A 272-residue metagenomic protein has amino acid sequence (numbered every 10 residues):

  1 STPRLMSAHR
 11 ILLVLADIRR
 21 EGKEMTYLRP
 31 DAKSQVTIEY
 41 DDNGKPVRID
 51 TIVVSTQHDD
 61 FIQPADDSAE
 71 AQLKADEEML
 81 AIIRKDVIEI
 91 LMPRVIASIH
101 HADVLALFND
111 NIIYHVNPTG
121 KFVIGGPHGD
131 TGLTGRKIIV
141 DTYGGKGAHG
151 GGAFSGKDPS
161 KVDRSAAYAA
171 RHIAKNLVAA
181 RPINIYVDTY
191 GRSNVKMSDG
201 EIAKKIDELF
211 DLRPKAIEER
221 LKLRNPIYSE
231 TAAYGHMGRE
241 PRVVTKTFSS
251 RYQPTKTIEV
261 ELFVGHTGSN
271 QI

Functional and structural regions predicted by a protein language model:
S1, F122-A148, G152, Y228-R239: Conserved phosphate/anionic-ligand binding catalytic regions in large, soluble enzymes, centered on
S1-I124, A233, M237-R242, K256-E259 (+1 more regions): Glycine-rich, mobile lid/loop segments that gate access to catalytic sites or pores
R4-A8, D76-R84, P159-A170, D199 (+1 more regions): Short, charged, low-complexity patches
L13-R20, P93, A97, G145 (+3 more regions): Short, intrinsically disordered, mixed-charge
S34-F61, G126-G147, I185-S193: Short beta-strand elements
S55-I62, E70-L73, N111, P118-G125 (+5 more regions): ATP-dependent carboxylate activation and anion-phosphoryl transfer catalytic cores that bind Mg-ATP to form
M92, L133-V178: Conserved mixed alpha/beta catalytic, RNA-binding, or beta-rich assembly cores of soluble enzyme, regulatory
A180-I272: Internal helix-turn-beta structural module
